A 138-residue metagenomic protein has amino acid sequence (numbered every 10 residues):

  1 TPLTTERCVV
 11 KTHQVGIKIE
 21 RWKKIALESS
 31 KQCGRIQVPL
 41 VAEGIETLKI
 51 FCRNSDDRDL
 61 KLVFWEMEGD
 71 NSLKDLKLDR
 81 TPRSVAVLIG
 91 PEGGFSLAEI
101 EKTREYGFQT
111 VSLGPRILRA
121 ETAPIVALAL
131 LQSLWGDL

Functional and structural regions predicted by a protein language model:
T1-L62: RNA substrate-binding interface of SAM-dependent RNA methyltransferases
Q32, L88-E92, T110-S112: Short glycine/serine/threonine-biased micro-segments
P39-L40, D59-V63, R83-V87, Q109: Structural motif
G44-I45, F64-M67, P91-E92: Fold-independent oxyanion-binding glycine-rich loops and adjacent beta-strand/coil segments at enzyme active sites
M67-T81: Strongly charged, low-complexity linkers/loops
E68, E92-G93, P115-L118: Short, acidic/turn-prone active-site loops that include or flank metal/cofactor- and phosphate-binding residues
P82-K102: A C-terminal functional module that forms or caps the active site or interfaces directly with catalytic machinery
L97-L138: Structured adenosyl-cofactor binding patch, chiefly the S-adenosyl-L-methionine
